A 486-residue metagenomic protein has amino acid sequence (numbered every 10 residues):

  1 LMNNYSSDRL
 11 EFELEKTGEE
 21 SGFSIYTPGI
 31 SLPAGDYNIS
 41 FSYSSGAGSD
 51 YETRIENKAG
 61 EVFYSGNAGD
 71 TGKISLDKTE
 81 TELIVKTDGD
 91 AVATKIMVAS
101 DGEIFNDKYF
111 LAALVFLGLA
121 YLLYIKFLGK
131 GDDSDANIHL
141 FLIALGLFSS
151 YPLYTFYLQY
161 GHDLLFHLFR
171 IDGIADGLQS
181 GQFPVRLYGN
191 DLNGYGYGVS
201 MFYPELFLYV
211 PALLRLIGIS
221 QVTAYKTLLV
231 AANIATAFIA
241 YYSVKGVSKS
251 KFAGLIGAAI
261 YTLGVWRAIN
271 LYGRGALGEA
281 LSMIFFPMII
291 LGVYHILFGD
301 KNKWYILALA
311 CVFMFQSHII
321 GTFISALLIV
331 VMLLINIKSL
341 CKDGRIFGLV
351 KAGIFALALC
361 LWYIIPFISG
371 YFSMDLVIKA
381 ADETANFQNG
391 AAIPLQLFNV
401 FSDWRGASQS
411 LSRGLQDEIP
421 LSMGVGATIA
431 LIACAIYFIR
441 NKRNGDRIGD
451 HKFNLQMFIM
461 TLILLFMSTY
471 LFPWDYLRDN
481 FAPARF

Functional and structural regions predicted by a protein language model:
L1-D36, A47, E56-N57, M97-A99 (+1 more regions): Glycan-recognition and processing domains
I104-P152: Start-transfer (signal-anchor) and selected internal transmembrane alpha helices of multi-pass inner/ER membrane
K130-D133, F252, S339-L349, I432-W474: Membrane-interface helix-loop-helix junctions at transmembrane boundaries of multi-pass membrane enzymes, predominantly
G146-F285, G292, F313-M314, I319-I320: Active-site lumenal/periplasmic loops and adjacent helix-entry segments of GT-C-fold, multi-pass membrane
Y160-L165, R170, A175, N193-Y195 (+6 more regions): Membrane-helix boundary/interfacial segments in multi-pass membrane proteins
I289-Y305, M314: Membrane-interface transmembrane helices that cradle and orient dolichyl/undecaprenyl
Y305-A308, G321-N336, F367: Transmembrane-embedded, aromatic-rich helix segments that form part of the hydrophobic channel/pocket engaging
G348, G353-R440, F453: Periplasmic/ER-lumenal interhelical loops and adjacent helix-loop junctions in multi-pass membrane proteins
